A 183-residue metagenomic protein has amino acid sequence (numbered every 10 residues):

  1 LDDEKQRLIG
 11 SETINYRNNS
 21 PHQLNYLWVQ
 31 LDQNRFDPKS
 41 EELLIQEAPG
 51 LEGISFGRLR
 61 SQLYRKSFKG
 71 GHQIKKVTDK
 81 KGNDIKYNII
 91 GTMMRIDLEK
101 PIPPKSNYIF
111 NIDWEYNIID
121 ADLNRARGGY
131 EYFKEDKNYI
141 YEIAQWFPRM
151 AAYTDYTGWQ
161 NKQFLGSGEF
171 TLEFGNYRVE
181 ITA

Functional and structural regions predicted by a protein language model:
L1-I9, A144, S167: N-terminal, polar/Ser/Thr-rich
I14, D84-I85, D97-I102, F164-G168: Beta-strand-rich interaction surfaces with strong enrichment in secreted/lumenal proteins
Y16-S20: Asparagine-centered strand-capping/turn motif at beta-strand->loop junctions
Q33-L43: Short aromatic-acidic-glycine turn motif
L51-K76, K80, D113-A183: Extended, low-hydrophobicity, Ser/Thr/Pro/Gly-biased non-transmembrane segments
T92-I96, Y108: Short strand-edge motifs at loop-to-beta-strand transitions and within beta-strands of extracellular beta-rich domains
P103-D113: Short Pro-Gly-centered flexible turn/kink motifs
